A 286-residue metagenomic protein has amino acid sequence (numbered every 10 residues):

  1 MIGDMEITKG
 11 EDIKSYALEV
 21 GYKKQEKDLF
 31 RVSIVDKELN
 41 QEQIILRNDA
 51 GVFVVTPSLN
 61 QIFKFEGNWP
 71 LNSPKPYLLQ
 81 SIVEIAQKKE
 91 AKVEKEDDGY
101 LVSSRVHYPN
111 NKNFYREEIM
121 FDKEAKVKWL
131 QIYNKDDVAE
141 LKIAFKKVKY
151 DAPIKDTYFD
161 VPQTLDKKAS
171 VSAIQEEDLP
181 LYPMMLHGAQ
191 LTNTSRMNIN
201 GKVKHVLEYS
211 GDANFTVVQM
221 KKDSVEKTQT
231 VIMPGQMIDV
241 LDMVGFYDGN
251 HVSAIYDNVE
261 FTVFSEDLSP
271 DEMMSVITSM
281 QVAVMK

Functional and structural regions predicted by a protein language model:
M1-I13, F30-V32: A short, Trp-centered hydrophobic/proline-enriched beta-strand micro-motif
I13-L18, L39-E42, K112-E117, A139-K142 (+2 more regions): Short, surface-exposed coil-to-beta transition loops
G21-P76, N134, V138-K147: An acidic-aromatic
V32, L130-I132, V263: Beta-strand-dense domains in secreted/periplasmic systems and polymorphic toxin scaffolds
R47-N111, Y115, I154, F159: Flexible, processing/modification-adjacent segments and terminal tails in exported/periplasmic/extracellular proteins
D97-Q163: Gly/Pro-enriched, hydrophobic low-complexity segments that function as extracytoplasmic propeptides/linkers
D137, A144-K146, Y150-I154, T262-K286: Surface-exposed amphipathic alpha-helical segments
P162-D257: Short, solvent-exposed recognition patches
